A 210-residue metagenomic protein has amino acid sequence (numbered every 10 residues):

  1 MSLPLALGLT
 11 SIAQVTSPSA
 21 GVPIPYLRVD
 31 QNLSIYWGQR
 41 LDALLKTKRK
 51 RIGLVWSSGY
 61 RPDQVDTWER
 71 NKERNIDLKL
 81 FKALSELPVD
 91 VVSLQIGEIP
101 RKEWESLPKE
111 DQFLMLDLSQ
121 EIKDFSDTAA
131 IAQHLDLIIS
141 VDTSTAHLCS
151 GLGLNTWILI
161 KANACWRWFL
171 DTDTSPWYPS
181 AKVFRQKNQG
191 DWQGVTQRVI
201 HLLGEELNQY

Functional and structural regions predicted by a protein language model:
M1-Y210: Catalytic machinery of carbohydrate-active enzymes, primarily nucleotide-sugar-dependent glycosyltransferases
